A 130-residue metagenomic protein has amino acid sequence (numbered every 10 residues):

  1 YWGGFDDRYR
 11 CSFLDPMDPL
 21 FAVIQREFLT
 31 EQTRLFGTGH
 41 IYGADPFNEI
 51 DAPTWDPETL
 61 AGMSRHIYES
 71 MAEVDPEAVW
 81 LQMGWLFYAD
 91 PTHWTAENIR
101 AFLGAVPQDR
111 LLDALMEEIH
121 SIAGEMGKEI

Functional and structural regions predicted by a protein language model:
Y1-I130: Catalytic-core regions of glycoside hydrolase
